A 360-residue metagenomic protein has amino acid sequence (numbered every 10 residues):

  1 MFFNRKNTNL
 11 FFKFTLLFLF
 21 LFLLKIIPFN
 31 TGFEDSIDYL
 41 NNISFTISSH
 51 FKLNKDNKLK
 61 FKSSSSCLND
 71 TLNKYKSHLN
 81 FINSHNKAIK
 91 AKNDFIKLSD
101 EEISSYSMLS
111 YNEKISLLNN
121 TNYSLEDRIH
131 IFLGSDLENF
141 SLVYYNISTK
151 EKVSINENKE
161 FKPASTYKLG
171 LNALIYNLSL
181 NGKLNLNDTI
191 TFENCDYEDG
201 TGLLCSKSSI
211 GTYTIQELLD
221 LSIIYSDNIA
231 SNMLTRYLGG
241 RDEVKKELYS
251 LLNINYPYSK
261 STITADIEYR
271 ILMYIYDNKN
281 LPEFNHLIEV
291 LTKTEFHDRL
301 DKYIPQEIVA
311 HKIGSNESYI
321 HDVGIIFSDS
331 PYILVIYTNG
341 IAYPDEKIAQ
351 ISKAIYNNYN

Functional and structural regions predicted by a protein language model:
F2-H130, G134-D136, K152, D242 (+3 more regions): Structured C-terminal helix/loop/strand segments within mature extracytoplasmic catalytic/sensor domains
Y111-L125, S206-K293: Active-site-adjacent helix/loop patches that line small-molecule binding or acyl-intermediate pockets
E138-E160: Short, conserved catalytic-motif segment at the N-terminal edge
Y145-I147, C195, S222-S226, Y237-L238 (+4 more regions): Active-site-proximal beta-strand/loop segments in catalytic clefts of secreted hydrolases
K150, F161-I190, S222, L334: Active-site SXXK
A173-N181, R270-D277, Y356-N357: Short glycine/serine- and small hydrophobic-enriched flexible loop segments
N177-D196, D242, L281-N285: Short, well-structured active-site flanking segments
L291-I313: Short Gly/Thr-rich strand-loop-strand
